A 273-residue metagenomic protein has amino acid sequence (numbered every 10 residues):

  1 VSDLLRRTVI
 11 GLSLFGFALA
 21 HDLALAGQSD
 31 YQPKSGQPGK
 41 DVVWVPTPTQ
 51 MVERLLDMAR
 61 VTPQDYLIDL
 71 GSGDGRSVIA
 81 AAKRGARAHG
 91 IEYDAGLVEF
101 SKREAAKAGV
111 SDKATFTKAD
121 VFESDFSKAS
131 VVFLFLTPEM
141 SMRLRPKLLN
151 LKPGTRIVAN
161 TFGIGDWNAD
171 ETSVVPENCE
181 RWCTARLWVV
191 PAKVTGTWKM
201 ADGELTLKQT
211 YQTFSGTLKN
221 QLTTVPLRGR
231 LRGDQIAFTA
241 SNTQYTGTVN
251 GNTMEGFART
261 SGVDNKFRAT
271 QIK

Functional and structural regions predicted by a protein language model:
A24-D65: S-adenosyl-L-methionine
P63-G73: Conserved class I S-adenosyl-L-methionine
D74-A86: Conserved SAM-binding loop of SAM-dependent methyltransferases across substrates and taxa, primarily the Class I
R87-E92: Conserved SAM-binding motif I beta-strand of class I
A95-K128: S-adenosyl-L-methionine
S127-R143: A short SAM/SAH-binding and catalytic strip from SAM-dependent methyltransferases
E139-V194: C-terminal substrate-binding/active-site "lid" region of AdoMet-derived donor-dependent transferases
A192-K273: Central antiparallel beta-sheet cores of small beta-barrel/beta-sandwich binding domains
